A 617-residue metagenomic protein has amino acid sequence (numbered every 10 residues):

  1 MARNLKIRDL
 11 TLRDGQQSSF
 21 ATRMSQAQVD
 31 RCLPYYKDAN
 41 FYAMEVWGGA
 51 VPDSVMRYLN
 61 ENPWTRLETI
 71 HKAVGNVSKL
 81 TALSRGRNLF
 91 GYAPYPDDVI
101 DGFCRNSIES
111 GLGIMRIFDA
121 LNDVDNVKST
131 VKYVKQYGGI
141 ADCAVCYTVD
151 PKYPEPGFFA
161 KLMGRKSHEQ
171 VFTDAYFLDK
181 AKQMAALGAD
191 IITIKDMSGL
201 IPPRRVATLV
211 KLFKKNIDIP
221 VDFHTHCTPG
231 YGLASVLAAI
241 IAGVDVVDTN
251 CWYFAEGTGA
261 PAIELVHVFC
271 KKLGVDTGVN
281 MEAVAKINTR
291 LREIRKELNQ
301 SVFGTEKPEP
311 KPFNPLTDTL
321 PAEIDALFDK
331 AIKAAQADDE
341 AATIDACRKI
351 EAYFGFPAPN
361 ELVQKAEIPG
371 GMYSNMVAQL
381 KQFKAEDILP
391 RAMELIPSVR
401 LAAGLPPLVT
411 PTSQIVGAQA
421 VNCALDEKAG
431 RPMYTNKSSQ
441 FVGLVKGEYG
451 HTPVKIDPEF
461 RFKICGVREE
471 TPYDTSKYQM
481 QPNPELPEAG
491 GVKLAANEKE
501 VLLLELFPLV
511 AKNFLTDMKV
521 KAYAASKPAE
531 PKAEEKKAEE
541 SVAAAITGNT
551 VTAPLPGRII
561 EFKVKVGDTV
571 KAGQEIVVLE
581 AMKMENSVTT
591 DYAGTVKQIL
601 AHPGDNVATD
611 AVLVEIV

Functional and structural regions predicted by a protein language model:
I7-L12, Y42-V46, S78-R85, M115-R116 (+4 more regions): Hydrophobic faces of well-ordered beta-strands that scaffold small-molecule active sites in alpha/beta enzyme cores
G15, I117, I192, G243 (+2 more regions): Conserved, mostly hydrophobic/aromatic
Q28-A50, R105-I114, L187-G188: Catalytic domains of carbohydrate-active enzymes, especially glycoside hydrolases
Y35-V55, K330-A544: Terminal or standalone catalytic/regulatory effector modules within metabolic enzymes and repeat proteins
G48-D179, G199-P202: Active-site beta->alpha loop and helix N-cap motifs at the rims of alpha/beta catalytic domains
D119-A120, D196, V244-G259: Glycine-rich phosphate-binding active-site loops on the catalytic face of alpha/beta enzymes
P229-A242: Catalytic cores of alpha/beta
A544-V617: Structured functional modules or segments
